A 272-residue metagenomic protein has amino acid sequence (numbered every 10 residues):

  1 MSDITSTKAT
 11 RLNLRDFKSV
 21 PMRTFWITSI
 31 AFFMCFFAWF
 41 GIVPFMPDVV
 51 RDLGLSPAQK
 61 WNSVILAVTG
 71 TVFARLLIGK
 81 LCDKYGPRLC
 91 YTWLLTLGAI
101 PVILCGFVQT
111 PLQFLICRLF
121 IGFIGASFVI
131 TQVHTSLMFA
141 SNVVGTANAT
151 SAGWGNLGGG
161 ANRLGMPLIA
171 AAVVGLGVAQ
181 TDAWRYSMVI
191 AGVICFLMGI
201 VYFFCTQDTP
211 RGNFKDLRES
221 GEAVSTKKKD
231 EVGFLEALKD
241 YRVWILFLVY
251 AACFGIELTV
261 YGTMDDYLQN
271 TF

Functional and structural regions predicted by a protein language model:
I42-M46, D240-F272: Extracytoplasmic gate region of multi-pass secondary transporters
G54, G86, F107-L112, I124: Helix-breaking motifs and short loop linkers at transmembrane-helix boundaries and internal kinks in secondary membrane
I65-G79: Central cavity-lining transmembrane alpha-helices of secondary-active solute carriers, predominantly the Major
T96-Q109: C-terminal ends and interior cores of transmembrane alpha-helices in multi-pass membrane transporters/permeases
C117-G155: Cytoplasmic helix-loop-helix junction between adjacent transmembrane helices in 12-TM secondary transporters
G145-A171: Glycine-rich segments within core transmembrane alpha-helices of 12-TM secondary carriers
G192-E219: C-terminal membrane-cytosol helix-exit motif in multi-pass small-molecule transporters
